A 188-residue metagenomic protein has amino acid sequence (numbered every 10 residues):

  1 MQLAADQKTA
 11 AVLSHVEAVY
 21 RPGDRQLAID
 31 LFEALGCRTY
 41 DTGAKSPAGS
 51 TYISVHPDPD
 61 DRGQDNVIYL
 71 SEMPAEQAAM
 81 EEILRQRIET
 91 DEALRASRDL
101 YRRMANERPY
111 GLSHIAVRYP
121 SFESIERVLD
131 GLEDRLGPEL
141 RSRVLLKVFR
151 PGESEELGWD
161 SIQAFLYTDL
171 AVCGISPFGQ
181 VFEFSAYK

Functional and structural regions predicted by a protein language model:
M1-Q26, Y110-P120, V181, K188: N-terminal beta-strand motif that seeds the catalytic metal site of vicinal oxygen chelate
L3-A5, Y101-A105: Short beta-strand/turn micro-motifs at beta-sheet edges
D6-A78, R127-E156: Core segments of cupin and vicinal oxygen chelate
Q26-G36, E82-E89, S176-K188: Surface-exposed flexible segments
R62-A75, Q163-A164, V172-A186: Broad, structure-driven detector of short, well-ordered beta-strand segments within folded domains
S71-R102: Charged, glycine/proline-rich intrinsically disordered loops and linkers
E107, G111-Q180: Conserved binding-pocket/active-site segment within a compact domain
